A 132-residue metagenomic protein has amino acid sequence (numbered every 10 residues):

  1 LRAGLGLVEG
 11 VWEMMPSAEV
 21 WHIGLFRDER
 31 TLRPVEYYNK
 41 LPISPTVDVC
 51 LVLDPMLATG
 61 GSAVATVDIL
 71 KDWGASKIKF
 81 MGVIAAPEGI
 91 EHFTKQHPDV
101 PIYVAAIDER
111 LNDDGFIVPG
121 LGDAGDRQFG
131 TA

Functional and structural regions predicted by a protein language model:
L1-A132: PRPP-associated nucleotide enzymes
